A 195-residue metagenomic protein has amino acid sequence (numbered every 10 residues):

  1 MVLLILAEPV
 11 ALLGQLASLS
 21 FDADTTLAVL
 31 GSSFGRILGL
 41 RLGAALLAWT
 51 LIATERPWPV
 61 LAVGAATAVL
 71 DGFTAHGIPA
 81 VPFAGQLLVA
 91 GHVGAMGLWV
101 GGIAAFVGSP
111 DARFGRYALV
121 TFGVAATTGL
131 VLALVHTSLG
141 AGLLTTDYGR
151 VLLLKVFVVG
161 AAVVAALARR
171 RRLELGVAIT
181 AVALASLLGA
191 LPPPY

Functional and structural regions predicted by a protein language model:
M1-Y195: Polytopic transmembrane helical bundles with strong interfacial aromatic enrichment
